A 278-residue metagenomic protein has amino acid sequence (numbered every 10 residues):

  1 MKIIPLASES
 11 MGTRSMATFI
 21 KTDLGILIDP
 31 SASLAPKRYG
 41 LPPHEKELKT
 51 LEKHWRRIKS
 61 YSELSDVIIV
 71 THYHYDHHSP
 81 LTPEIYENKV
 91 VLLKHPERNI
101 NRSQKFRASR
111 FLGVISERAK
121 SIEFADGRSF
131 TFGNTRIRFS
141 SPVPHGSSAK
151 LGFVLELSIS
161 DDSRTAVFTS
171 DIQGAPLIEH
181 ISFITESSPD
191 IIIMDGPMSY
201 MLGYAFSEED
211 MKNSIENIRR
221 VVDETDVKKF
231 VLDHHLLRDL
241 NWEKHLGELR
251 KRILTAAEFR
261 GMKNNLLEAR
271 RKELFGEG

Functional and structural regions predicted by a protein language model:
M1-E63, L112-E179, N265-G278: Core dinuclear metal-dependent hydrolase active-site scaffold
T13-R14, Y73-S79, R98-N101, Q173-I178 (+2 more regions): Active-site environment of divalent metal-dependent phosphoester hydrolases
K21-I26, K37, P80-N101, E208-E209 (+2 more regions): P-loop/Walker A phosphate-binding loop and immediately adjacent motor/lid segment at beta-alpha junctions
L27-S31, S65-D76, L92-K94, V167-I172 (+3 more regions): Active-site neighborhood of phospho(di)ester-bond hydrolases with catalytic His/Asp-centered motifs
R38-K49, S103, M201-D210: Short, flexible/disordered intra-domain loops and linkers
P43-K94, F183-I193, Y200: Active-site metal-binding motif and surrounding structural segment of the metallo-beta-lactamase
S103-S116, N241-K251: Short, aromatic/basic amphipathic alpha-helical patches
E123-G127, E209-G278: Binuclear metal-ion centers of metallo-dependent hydrolases, dominated by the metallo-beta-lactamase
